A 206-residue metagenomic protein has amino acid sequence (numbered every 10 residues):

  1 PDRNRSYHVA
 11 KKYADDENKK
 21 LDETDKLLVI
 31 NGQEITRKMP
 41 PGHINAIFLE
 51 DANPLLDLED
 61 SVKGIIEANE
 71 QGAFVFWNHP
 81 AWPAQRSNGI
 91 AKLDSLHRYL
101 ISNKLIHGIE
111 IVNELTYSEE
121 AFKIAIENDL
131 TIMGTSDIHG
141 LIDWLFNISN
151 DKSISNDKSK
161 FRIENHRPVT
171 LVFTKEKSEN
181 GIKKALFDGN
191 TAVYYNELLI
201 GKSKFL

Functional and structural regions predicted by a protein language model:
P1-A91, S95, K104-E127: A metal-dependent hydrolase metal-coordination microenvironment
M39-D51, Q85-L206: Charged catalytic cores and adjacent phosphate/nucleic-acid-binding surfaces used for phosphate/nucleic-acid chemistry
